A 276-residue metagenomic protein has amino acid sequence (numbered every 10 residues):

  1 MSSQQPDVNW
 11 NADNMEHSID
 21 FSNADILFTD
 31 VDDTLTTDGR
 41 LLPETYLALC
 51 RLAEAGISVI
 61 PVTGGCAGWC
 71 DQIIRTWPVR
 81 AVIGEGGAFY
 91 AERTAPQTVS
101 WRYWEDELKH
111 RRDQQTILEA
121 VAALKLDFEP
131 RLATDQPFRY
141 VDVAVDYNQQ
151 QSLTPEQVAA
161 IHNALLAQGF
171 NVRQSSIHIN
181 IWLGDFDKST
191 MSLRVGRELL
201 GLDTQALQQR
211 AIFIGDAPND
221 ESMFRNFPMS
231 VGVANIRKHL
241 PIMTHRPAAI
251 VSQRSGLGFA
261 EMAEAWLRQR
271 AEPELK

Functional and structural regions predicted by a protein language model:
M1-T29, R51: Non-catalytic pre-domain segments flanking phosphatase-related domains
W10, H17-S18, S22, L42 (+1 more regions): Mg2+-dependent phosphoryl-transfer enzymes with acidic/Ser/Thr/Gly-rich catalytic loops
L27, V59, V82, S230-G232 (+1 more regions): Short, well-ordered beta-strand core segments
R40-D135: Active-site phosphate-binding/coordination module
W77-P78, G86, Q168, N226-F227 (+1 more regions): Short, structured coil segments at secondary-structure junctions
A123-N226: Conserved acidic, metal-coordinating active-site core of Asp-based, Mg2+-dependent phosphoryl-transfer enzymes
